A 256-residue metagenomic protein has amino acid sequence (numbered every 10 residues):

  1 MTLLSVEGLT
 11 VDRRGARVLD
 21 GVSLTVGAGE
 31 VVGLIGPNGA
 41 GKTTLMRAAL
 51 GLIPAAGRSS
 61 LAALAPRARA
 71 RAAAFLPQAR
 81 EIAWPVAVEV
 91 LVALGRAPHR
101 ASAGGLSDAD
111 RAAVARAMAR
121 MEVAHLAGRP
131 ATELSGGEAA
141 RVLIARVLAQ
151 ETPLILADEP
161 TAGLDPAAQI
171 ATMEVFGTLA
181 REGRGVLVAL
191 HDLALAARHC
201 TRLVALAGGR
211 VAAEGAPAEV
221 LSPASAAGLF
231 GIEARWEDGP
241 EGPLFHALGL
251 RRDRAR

Functional and structural regions predicted by a protein language model:
I35-P37: The feature captures the beta-strand-to-loop junction immediately N-terminal to the Walker
L50: Helix-to-loop junction immediately C-terminal to a conserved catalytic motif
A93, D108-L126: Conserved ABC ATPase "signature" region
G105, P130-L134, E138: Conserved ABC ATPase signature
I155-D158: Catalytic Walker B motif of ABC-type/P-loop ATPase nucleotide-binding domains
A227-R256: ABC ATPase nucleotide-binding domains
